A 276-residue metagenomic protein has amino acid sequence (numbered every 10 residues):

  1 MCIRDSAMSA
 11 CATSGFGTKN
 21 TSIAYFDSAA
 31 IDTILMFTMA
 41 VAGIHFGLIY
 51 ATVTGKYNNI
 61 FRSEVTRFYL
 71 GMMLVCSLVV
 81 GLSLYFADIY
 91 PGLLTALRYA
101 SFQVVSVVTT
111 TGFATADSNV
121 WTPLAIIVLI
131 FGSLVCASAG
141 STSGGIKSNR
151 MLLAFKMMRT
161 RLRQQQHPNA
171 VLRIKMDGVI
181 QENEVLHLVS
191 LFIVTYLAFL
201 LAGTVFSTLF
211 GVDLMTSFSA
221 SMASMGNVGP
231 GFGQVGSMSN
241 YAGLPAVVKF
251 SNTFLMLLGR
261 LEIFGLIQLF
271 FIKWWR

Functional and structural regions predicted by a protein language model:
R4-R276: Membrane-proximal intracellular helices of multi-pass ion channels
